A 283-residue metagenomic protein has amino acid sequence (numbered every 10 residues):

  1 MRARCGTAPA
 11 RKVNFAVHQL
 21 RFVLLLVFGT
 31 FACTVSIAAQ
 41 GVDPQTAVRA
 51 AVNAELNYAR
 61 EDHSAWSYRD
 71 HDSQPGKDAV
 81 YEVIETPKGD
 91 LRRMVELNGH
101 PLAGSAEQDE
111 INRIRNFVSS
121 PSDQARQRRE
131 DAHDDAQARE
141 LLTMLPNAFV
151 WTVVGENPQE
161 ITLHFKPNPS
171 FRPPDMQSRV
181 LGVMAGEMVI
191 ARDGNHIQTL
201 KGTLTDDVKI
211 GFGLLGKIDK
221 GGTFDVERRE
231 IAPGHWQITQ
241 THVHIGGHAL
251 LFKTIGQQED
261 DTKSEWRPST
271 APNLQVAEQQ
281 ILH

Functional and structural regions predicted by a protein language model:
R2, A32, S36, P167 (+2 more regions): Extended interaction regions within the primary functional domain
A3-L24: Bacterial N-terminal signal peptides that target proteins for export
G6-A10, C33, I37, R93 (+1 more regions): Intrinsically disordered, low-complexity, compositionally biased regions/tails
V23-T34: Bacterial N-terminal signal peptides
C33-V42, I190: Bacterial Sec-dependent signal peptides at the C-terminal "C-region" and cleavage site
Q40-A185, D193-Q198, T203-G221, E227-A232 (+1 more regions): Structured extracytoplasmic
E227, I238-Q240: Beta-strand elements of repeat-based all-beta scaffolds
